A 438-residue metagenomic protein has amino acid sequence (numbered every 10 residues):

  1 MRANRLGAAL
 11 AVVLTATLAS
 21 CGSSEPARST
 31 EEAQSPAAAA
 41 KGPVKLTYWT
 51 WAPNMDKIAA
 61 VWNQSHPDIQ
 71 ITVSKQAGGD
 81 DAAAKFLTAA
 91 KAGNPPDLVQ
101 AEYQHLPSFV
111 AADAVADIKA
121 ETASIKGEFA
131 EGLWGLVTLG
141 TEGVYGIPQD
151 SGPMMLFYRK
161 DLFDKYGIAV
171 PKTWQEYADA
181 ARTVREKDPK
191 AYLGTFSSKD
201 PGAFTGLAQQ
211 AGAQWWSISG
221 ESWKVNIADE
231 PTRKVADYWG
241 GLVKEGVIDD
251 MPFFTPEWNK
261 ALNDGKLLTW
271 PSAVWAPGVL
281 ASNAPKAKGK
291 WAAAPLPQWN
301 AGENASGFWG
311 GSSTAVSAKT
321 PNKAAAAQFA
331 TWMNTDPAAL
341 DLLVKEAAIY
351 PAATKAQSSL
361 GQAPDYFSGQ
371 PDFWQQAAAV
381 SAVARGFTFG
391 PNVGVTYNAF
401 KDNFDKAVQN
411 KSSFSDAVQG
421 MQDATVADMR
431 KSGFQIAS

Functional and structural regions predicted by a protein language model:
R2-P107, A123-G127, M251, P285 (+4 more regions): Conserved N-terminal structural module of periplasmic/extracytoplasmic solute-binding proteins
T88, P96-D97, K119, K126-L162 (+3 more regions): A structural signal for short loop-to-beta-strand junctions that line the ligand-binding cleft of periplasmic/secreted
Y103-M154, T205-A208, A292-A294, A437-S438: Hinge/lid segment of periplasmic solute-binding proteins
V137, A294-P295, K345-V395, A399 (+1 more regions): Long, aromatic- and glycine/proline-rich binding clefts that accommodate carbohydrate-like moieties
F157-K160, W309-N322: A bilobed periplasmic-binding-protein/Venus flytrap-type ligand-binding module shared by bacterial periplasmic
D164, V380-S438: Conserved C-terminal helix/tail region of periplasmic/extracytoplasmic solute-binding proteins
A181, S222-M251, L296: Glycine-centered hinge/linker elements that transmit conformational signals in sensory and ligand-binding systems
A330-A353: Periplasmic-binding protein-like
